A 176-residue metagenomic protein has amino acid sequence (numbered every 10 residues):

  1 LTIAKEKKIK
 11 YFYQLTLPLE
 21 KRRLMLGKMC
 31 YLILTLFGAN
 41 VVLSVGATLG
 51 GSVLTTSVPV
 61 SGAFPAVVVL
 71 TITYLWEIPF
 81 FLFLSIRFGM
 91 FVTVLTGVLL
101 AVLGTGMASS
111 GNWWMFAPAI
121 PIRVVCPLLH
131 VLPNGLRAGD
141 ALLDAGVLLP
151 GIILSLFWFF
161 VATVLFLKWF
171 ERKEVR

Functional and structural regions predicted by a protein language model:
L1, G27-M90, A141, A145-L148: Secretory targeting signals
L1-L15: Transmembrane helix boundary and interhelical loop/hinge segments in multi-pass membrane proteins
E6-K7, V45, L49-S57, R87-F91 (+6 more regions): Membrane-interface elements of multi-pass transporters and channels
L15-K21: Short helix-to-coil transition segments within interhelical loops that connect adjacent transmembrane helices
K28-M29, G97-V98, S155: Residue-level recognition of transmembrane alpha-helices in multi-pass small-molecule transporters/permeases
M90-L100: Alpha-helical transmembrane segments of multi-pass membrane transporters/permeases
L100-K173: Terminal transmembrane helical anchor/hairpin motif
